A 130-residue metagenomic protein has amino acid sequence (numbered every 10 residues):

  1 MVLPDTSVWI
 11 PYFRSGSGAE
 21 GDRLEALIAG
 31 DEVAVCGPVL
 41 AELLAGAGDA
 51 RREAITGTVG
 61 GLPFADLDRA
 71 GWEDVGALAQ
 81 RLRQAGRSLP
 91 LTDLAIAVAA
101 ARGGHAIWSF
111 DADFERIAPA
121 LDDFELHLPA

Functional and structural regions predicted by a protein language model:
M1, A101-A130: Acidic, PIN/NYN-like endoribonuclease modules and their adjacent C-terminal/linker elements
M1-V35, L44-G57, H127-A130: Short, well-structured N-terminal submotif of metal-dependent ribonuclease cores
D5-T6, L43, V75, A100: Generic structural signal for small/hydrophobic residues in well-ordered secondary structure, especially within
V8-W9, V39, G71, A95-I96 (+1 more regions): Alpha-helix capping/helix-boundary segments
A19, G30, A34, P38 (+3 more regions): Residues at secondary-structure transition points
G30-D31, T58-L62, A85, G103 (+1 more regions): Structured helix-beta-strand junction loops
E42, A70-D74, A130: A short acidic, often aromatic-flanked loop/helix-cap motif at beta-alpha or helix-coil junctions that lines enzyme
P63-F110: Active-site neighborhoods of divalent-metal-dependent phosphate/nucleic-acid chemistry enzymes
